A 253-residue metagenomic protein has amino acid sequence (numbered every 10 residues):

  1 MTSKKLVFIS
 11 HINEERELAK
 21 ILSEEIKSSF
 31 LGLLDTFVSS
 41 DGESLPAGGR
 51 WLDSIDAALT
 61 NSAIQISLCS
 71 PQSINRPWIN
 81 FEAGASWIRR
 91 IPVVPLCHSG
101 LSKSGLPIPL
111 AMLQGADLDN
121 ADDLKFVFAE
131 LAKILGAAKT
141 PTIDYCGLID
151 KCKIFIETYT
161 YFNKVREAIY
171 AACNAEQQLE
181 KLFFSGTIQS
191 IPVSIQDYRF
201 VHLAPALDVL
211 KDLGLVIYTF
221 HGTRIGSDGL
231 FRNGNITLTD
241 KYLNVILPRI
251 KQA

Functional and structural regions predicted by a protein language model:
M1-F8, E15-K27, D35, G100-I217 (+2 more regions): C-terminal interaction surface of TIR/SEFIR-family domains
H11-N13, S70-P71: Residue-level signal for short, function-critical loop segments
E24-D56, Q72-W78, F128: Conserved BB-loop
S28-L31, G84-V93, S99, G105: Arginine/glycine-rich "motif VI" loop of SF2 helicases in the C-terminal RecA-like domain
S62: An anion/phosphate-binding loop that grips the pyrophosphate of nucleotide cofactors and donors
L68, L96-H98, L118: Generic beta-sheet signal
P71-R89: Conserved TIR/SEFIR loop-to-helix hotspot centered on a Trp-containing motif with a nearby acidic residue
